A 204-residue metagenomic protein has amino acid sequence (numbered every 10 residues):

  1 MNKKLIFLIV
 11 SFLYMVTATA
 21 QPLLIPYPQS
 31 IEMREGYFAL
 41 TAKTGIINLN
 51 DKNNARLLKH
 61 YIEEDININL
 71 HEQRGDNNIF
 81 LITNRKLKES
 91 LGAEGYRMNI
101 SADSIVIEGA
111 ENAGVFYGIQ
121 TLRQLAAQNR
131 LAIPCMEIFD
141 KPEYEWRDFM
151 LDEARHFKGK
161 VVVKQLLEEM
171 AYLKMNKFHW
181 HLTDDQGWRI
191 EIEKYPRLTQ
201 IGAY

Functional and structural regions predicted by a protein language model:
N2-L5, A127-A132, K174-W180: Short secondary-structure capping/junction motifs at helix and strand boundaries
K4-V16: Sec-dependent N-terminal signal peptides
S11, A18-R147: Acidic, contiguous N-terminal accessory segments
F12-L13, L122, M170, G202: Alpha-helix boundary/capping residues
M98, D152-F157, A203-Y204: Aromatic/His-enriched, Gly/Pro-containing loop or helix-boundary segments that lie immediately adjacent to catalytic
P142, Q186-Y204: Aromatic- and acidic-residue-enriched carbohydrate-binding clefts of CAZyme catalytic domains
W146, L151, L182, Y195-L198: Long, contiguous hydrophobic alpha-helical segments, chiefly transmembrane helices and signal peptides
D152-D185, R189-I192: A conserved hydrophobic secondary-structure block that centers on an alpha-helix together with its immediately flanking
